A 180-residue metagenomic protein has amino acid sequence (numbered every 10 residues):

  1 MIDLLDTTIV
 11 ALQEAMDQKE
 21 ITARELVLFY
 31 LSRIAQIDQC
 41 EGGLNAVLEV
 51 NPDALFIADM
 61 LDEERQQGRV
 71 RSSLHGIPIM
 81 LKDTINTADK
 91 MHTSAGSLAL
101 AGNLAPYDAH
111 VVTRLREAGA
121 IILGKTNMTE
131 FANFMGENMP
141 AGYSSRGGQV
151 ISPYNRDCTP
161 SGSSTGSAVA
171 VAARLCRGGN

Functional and structural regions predicted by a protein language model:
M1-I57, Q66: An N-terminal boundary/leader segment
L4, L44-L48, L61, A99-L100 (+2 more regions): Short clusters of hydrophobic/aromatic residues that line enzyme substrate/ligand-binding pockets
E25-V27, D59, A109, E117: Acyltransferase
R33-I34, L61, A118-G119: Alpha-helix boundary/capping residues
C40, L74-N180: Short glycine/serine-rich loop/turn segments
P52-D59, G119-A120, T129: Long amphipathic alpha-helix in the N-terminal Rossmann-like dinucleotide-binding domain of NAD(P)-dependent
L61-P78: Immediate post-signal peptide segment of exported/extracytoplasmic ligand-binding proteins
